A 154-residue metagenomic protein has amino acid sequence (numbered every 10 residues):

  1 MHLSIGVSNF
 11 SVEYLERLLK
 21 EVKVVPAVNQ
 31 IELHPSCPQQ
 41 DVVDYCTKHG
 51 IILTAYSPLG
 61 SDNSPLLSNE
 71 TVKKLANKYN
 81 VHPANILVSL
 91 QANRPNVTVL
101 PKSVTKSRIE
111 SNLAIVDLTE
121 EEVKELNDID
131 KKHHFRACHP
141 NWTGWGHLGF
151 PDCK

Functional and structural regions predicted by a protein language model:
M1-K154: Beta/alpha (TIM)-barrel catalytic core signal, keyed to glycine-rich beta->alpha loops juxtaposed to Asp/Glu that bind
